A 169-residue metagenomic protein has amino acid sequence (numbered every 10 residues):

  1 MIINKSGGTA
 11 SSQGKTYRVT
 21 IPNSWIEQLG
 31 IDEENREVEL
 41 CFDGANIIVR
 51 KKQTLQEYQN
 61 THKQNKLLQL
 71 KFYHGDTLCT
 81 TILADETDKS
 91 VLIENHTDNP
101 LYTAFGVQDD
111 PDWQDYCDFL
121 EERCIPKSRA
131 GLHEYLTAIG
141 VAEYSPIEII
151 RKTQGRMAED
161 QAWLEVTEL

Functional and structural regions predicted by a protein language model:
M1-L169: Phosphate/dinucleotide-binding and metal-coordinating scaffold of catalytic cores in nucleotide-dependent enzymes
